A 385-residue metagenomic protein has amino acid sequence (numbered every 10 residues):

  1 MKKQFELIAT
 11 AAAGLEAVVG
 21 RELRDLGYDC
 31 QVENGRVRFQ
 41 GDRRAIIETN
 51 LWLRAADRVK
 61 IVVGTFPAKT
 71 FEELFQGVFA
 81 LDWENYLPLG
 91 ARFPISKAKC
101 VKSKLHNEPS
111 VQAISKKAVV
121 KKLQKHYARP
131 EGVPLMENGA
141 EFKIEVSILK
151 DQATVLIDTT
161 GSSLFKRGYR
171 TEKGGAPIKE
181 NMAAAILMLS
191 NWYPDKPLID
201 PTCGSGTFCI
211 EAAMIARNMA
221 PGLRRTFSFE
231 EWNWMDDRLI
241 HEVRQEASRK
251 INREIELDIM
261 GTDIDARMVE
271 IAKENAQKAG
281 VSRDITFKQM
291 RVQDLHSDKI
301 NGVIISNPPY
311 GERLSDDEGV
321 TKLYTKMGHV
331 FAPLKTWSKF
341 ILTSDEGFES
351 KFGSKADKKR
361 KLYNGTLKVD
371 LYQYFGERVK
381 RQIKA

Functional and structural regions predicted by a protein language model:
K2-F142: Non-catalytic nucleic-acid substrate-recognition regions in nucleic-acid-modifying enzymes
R44-L51, S162-F165, K380: Short, charged/polar, Gly/Pro-enriched secondary-structure boundary elements
C100-S103, S162-S163, P309-R313: A short, flexible beta-alpha/helix-coil linker loop
I144-T160, Y372: C-terminal edge-of-domain segments
V155-L189: SAM-dependent Rossmann-like transferase core, predominantly class I methyltransferases with a strong bias toward
I178-H296, E312-R313, D317-G319: Conserved S-adenosyl-L-methionine
M290-A385: C-terminal catalytic and target-recognition region of SAM-dependent MTase-like enzymes, primarily methyltransferases
